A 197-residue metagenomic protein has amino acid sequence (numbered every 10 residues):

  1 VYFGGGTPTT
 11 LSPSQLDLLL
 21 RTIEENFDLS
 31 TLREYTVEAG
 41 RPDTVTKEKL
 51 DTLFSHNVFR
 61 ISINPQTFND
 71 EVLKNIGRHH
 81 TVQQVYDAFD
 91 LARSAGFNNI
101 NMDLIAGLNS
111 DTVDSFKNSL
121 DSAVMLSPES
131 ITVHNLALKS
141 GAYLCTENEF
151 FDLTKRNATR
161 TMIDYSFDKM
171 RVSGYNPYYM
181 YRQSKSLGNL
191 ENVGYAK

Functional and structural regions predicted by a protein language model:
V1-S166: Conserved non-cysteine loop/helix-boundary elements of the Radical SAM core domain that shape
G141-K197: A C-terminal junction/extension of Radical SAM enzymes
